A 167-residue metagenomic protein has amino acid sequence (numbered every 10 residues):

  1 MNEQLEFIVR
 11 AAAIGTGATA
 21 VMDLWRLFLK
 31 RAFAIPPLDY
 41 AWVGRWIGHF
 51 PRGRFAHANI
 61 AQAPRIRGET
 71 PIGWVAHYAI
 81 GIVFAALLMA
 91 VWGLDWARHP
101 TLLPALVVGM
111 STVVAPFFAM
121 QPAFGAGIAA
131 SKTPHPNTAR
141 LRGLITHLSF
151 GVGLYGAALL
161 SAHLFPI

Functional and structural regions predicted by a protein language model:
M1-I167: Juxtamembrane/disordered regions of integral membrane proteins
